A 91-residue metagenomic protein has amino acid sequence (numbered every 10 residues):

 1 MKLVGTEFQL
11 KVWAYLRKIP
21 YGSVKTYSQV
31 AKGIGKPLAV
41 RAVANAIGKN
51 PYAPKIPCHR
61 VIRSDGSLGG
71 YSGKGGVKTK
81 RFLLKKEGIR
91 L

Functional and structural regions predicted by a protein language model:
M1-L38, K86-L91: Basic nucleic-acid-binding alpha-helical/helix-turn surface characteristic of O6-alkylguanine DNA
K11, A42, P57, I62-R63: Conserved beta-strand segments that form the floor/walls of ligand-binding pockets within enzyme and binding domains
P20, G33, A46, S64-Y71: Short glycine/serine/threonine-biased micro-segments
P20, P51-P57: Short, proline-centered helix/strand-breaking motifs
L38-A53: Regulatory, non-catalytic segments
I56, I62-L91: Low-complexity, small/basic-enriched stretches that occur predominantly at protein N-termini or linker tails
